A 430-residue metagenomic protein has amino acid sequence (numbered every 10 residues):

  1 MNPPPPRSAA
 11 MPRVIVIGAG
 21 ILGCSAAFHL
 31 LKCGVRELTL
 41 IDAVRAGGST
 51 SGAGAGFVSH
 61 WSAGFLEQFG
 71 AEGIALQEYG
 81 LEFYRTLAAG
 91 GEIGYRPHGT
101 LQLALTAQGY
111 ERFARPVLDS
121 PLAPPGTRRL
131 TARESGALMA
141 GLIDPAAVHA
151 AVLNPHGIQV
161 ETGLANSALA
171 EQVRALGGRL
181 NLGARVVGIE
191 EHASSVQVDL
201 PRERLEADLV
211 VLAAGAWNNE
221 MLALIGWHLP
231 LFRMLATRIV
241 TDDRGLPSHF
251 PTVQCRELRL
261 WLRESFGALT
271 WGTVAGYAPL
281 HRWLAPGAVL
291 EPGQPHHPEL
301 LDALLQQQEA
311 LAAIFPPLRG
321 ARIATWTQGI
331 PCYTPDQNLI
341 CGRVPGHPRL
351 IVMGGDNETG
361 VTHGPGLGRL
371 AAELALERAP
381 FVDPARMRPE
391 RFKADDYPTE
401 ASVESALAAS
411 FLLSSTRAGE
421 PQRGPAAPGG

Functional and structural regions predicted by a protein language model:
S8-L22: Beta1/beta-strand and adjacent pyrophosphate-binding region of the FAD-binding site in flavoprotein oxidoreductases
I15-I17, L205-W217, G368: Short hydrophobic core segments
F28-K32, A43, G56-V58, S62 (+3 more regions): Active-site substrate-recognition segment that forms the wall of the catalytic cavity or substrate channel
L31-G52: Glycine-rich FAD pyrophosphate-binding loop
G56-L138, R259-L262: Dinucleotide-binding Rossmann-like beta1-alpha1 core, especially the glycine-rich loop that anchors the ADP
R96, L105-L176, N181-L182, G188-S194: Flavin (FAD/FMN) cofactor-binding and adjacent substrate-gating region of FAD-dependent oxidoreductase domains
V187-L205: Conserved beta-strand-loop-beta-strand element in the redox core of flavoprotein oxidoreductases
E309-S405: C-terminal catalytic lobe of FAD-dependent flavoproteins
